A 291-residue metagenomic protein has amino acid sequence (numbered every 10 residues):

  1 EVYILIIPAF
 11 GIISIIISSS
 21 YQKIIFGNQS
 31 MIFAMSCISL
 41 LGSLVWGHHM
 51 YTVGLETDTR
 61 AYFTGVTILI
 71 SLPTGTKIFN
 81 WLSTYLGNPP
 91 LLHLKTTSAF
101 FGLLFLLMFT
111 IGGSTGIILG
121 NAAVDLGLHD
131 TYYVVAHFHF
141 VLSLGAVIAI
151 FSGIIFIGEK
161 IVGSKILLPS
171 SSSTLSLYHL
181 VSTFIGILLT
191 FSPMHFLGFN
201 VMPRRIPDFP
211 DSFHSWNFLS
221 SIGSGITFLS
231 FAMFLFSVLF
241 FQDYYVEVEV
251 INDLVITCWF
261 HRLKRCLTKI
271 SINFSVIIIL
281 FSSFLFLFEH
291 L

Functional and structural regions predicted by a protein language model:
E1-L291: Membrane-embedded and interfacial regions of multi-pass energy-transducing membrane proteins
